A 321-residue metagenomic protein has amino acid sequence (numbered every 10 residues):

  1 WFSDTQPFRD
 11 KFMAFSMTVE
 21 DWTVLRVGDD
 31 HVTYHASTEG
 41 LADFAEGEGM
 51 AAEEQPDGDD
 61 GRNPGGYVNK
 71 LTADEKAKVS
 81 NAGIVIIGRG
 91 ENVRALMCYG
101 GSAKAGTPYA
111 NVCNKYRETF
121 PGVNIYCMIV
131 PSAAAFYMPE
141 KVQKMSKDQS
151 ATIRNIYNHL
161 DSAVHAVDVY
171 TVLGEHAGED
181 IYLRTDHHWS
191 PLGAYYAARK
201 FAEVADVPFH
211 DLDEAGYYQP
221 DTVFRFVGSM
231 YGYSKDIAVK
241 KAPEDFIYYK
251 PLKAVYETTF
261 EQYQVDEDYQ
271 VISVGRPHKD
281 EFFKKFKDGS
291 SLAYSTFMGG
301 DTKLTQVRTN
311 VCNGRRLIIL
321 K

Functional and structural regions predicted by a protein language model:
W1-K321: Extracellular glycan-modifying ectodomains
